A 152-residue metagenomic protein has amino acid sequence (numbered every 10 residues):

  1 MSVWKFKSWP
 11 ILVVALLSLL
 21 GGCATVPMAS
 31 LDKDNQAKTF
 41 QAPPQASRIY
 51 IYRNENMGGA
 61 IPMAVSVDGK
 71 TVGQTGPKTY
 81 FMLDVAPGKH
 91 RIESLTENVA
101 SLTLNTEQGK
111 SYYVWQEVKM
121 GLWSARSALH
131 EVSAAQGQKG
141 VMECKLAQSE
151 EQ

Functional and structural regions predicted by a protein language model:
M1-A24: Sec-dependent bacterial lipoprotein signal peptides
V3, C23-Q152: Short loop/turn and low-complexity linker motifs enriched in small/turn-promoting residues
